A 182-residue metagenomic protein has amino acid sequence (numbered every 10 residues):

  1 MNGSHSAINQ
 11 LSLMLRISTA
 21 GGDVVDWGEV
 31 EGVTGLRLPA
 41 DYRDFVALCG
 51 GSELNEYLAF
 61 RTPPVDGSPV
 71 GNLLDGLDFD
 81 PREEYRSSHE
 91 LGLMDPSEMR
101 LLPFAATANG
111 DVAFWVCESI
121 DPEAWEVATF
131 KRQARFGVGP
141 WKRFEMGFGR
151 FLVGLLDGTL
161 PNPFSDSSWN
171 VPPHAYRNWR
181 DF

Functional and structural regions predicted by a protein language model:
M1-D111, F164, N170, R177-F182: A surface-exposed partner-binding patch
R100, D121-E126: A short pocket-lining beta-strand/turn micro-motif at the edge of beta-sheets
V112-W115, A124-W125, V138-G139: Short helix/loop capping segments that flank catalytic or ligand/cofactor-binding pockets
V116-D121, T129-R132: Low-complexity, glycine/alanine/valine/leucine- and proline-rich hydrophobic stretches
A128-D157: Compact, glycine/acidic-enriched structural inserts
G158-S165: Short, charged low-complexity linker/loop segments at the C-terminal edge of domains
